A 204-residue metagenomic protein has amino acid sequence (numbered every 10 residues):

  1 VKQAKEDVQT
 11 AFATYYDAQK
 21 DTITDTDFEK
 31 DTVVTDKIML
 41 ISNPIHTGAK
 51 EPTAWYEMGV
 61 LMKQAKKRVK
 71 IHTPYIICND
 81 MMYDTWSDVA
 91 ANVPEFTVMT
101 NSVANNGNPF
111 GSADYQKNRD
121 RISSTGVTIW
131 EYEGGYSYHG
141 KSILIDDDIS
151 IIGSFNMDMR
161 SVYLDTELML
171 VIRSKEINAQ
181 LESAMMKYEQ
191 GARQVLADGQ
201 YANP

Functional and structural regions predicted by a protein language model:
V1-P204: Charged, low-complexity intrinsically disordered terminal segments
